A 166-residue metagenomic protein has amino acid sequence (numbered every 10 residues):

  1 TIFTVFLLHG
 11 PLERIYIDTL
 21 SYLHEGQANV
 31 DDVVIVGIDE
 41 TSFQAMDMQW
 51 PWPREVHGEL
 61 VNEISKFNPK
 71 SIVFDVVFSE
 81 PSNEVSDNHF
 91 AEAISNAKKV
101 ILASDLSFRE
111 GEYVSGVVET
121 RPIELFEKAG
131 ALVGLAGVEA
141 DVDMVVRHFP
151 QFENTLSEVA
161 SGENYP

Functional and structural regions predicted by a protein language model:
T1-P166: Non-transmembrane functional regions of envelope-associated proteins
